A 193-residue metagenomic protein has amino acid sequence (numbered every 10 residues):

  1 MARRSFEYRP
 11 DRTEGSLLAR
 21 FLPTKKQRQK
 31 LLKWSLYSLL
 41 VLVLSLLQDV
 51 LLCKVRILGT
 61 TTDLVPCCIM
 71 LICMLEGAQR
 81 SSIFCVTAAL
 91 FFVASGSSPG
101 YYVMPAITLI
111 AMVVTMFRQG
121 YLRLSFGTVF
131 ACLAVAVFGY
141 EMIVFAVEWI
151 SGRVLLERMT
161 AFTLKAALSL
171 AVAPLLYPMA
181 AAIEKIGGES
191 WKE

Functional and structural regions predicted by a protein language model:
M1-E193: Terminal, non-globular segments
